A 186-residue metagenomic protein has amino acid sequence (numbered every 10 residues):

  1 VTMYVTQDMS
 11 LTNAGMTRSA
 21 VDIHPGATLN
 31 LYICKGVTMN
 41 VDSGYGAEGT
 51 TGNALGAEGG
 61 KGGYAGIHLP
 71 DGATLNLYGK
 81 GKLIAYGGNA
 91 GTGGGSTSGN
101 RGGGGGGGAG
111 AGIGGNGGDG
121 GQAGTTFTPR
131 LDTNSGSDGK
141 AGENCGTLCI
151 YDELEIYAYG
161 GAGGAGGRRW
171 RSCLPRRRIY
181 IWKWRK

Functional and structural regions predicted by a protein language model:
V1-K186: A composition-driven surface/loop motif
